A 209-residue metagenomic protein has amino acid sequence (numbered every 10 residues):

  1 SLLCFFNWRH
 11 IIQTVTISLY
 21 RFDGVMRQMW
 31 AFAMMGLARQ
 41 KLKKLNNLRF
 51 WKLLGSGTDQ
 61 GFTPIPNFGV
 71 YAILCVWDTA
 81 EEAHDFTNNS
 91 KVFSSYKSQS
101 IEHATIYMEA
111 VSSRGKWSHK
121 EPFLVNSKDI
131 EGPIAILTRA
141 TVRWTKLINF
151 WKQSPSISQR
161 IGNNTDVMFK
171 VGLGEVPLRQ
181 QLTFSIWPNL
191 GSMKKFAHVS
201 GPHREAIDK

Functional and structural regions predicted by a protein language model:
L2-Y71, A80-F86, S98-L182, S192-V199: Short S/T/G/P-rich N-terminal loop/turn motif that feeds into the first structured element of a domain
K91-K97, R204-E205: A common structural junction motif
K195-F196, G201-K209: Extended hydrophobic/aromatic segments used for targeting, binding, or gating
